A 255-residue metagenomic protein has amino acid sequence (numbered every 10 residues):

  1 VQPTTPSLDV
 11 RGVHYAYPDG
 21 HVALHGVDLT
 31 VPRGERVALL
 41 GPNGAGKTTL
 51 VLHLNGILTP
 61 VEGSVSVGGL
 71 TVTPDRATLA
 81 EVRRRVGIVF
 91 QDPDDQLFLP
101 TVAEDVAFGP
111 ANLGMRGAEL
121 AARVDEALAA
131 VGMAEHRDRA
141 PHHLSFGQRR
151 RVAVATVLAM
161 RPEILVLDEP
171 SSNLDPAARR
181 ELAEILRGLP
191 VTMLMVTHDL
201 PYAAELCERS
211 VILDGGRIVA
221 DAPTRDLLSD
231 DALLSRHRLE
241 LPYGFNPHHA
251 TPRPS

Functional and structural regions predicted by a protein language model:
L40-P42: The feature captures the beta-strand-to-loop junction immediately N-terminal to the Walker
N55: Helix-to-loop junction immediately C-terminal to a conserved catalytic motif
G63-P74, V82: Conserved ABC transporter NBD signature motif
A118-H136: Conserved ABC ATPase "signature" region
A140-L144, Q148: Conserved ABC ATPase signature
R225, S229-S255: ABC ATPase nucleotide-binding domains
